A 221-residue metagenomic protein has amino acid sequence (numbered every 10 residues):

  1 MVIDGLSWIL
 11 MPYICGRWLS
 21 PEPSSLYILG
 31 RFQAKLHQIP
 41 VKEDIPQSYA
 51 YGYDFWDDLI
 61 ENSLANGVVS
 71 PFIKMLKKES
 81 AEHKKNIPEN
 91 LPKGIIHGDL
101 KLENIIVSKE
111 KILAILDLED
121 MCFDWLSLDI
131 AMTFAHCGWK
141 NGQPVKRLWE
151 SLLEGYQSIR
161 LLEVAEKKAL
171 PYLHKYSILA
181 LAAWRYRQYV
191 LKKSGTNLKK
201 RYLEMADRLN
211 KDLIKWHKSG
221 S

Functional and structural regions predicted by a protein language model:
M1-I45: ATP-binding pocket architecture of kinase catalytic cores
S7-P21, W56-L64, L179-T196: A glycine-centered beta->alpha junction motif in the catalytic cores of kinase/phosphotransferase enzymes
I28, F32, M75, D129 (+1 more regions): Charged catalytic carboxylate motif
V41, I45-S48, F55-G98, L161: An alpha-helical support segment within catalytic cores of ATP-dependent transferases
A81-L128: Active-site acidic catalytic loop and adjacent metal/ATP-binding pocket of ATP-dependent phosphoryl transfer enzymes
S127-L161, Y176-K193: Active-site activation/catalytic loop segments of kinase-like enzymes and analogous catalytic loops in related
L162-H174: All-alpha amphipathic helical-bundle segments outside canonical DNA-binding/catalytic cores that form hydrophobic
L181-S221: ATP/Mg2+ or Mg2+-diphosphate-binding catalytic cores that bind nucleotide phosphates or diphosphates via glycine-rich
